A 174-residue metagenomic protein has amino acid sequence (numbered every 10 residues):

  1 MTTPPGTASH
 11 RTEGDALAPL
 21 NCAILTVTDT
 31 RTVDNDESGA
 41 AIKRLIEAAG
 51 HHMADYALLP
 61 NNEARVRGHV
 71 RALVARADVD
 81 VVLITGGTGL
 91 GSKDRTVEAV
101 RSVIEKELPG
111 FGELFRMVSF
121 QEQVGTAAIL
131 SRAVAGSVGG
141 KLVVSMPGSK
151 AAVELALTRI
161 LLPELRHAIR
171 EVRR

Functional and structural regions predicted by a protein language model:
M1-R174: Non-catalytic beta/alpha edge segments that cap or flank active sites
